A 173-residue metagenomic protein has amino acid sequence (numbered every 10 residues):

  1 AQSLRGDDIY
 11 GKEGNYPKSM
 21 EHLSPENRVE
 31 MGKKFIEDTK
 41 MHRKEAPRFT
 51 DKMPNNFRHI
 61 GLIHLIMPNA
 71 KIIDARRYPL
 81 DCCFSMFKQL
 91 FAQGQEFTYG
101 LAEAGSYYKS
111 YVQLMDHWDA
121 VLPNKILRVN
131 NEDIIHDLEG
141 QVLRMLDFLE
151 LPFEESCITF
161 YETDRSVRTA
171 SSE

Functional and structural regions predicted by a protein language model:
A1-M67, K88-E103, V112-H117: PAPS-dependent sulfation machinery
Q2, F84-K88, L143-D147: Generic alpha-helical structural context detector
D7, Q89, Q93, V121 (+1 more regions): Phosphate/oxyanion-binding loops and surfaces in catalytic or ligand/nucleic-acid-binding neighborhoods
F49-P54, A70, L101, L122-L149: Phosphate-binding beta-loop-alpha motif at adenosine-nucleotide cofactor sites
L62, K109-V112, D116-L127, C157: P-loop NTP-binding module
I63-F87: Conserved phosphate-donor/acceptor-positioning beta-strand/loop module used by diverse small-molecule
R77-C82, D133-I135, R165-S166: Conserved nucleotide-binding/hydrolysis micro-motifs of P-loop NTPases
C83-F87, Q93-L114, C157-E173: PAPS-dependent sulfotransferase catalytic core
